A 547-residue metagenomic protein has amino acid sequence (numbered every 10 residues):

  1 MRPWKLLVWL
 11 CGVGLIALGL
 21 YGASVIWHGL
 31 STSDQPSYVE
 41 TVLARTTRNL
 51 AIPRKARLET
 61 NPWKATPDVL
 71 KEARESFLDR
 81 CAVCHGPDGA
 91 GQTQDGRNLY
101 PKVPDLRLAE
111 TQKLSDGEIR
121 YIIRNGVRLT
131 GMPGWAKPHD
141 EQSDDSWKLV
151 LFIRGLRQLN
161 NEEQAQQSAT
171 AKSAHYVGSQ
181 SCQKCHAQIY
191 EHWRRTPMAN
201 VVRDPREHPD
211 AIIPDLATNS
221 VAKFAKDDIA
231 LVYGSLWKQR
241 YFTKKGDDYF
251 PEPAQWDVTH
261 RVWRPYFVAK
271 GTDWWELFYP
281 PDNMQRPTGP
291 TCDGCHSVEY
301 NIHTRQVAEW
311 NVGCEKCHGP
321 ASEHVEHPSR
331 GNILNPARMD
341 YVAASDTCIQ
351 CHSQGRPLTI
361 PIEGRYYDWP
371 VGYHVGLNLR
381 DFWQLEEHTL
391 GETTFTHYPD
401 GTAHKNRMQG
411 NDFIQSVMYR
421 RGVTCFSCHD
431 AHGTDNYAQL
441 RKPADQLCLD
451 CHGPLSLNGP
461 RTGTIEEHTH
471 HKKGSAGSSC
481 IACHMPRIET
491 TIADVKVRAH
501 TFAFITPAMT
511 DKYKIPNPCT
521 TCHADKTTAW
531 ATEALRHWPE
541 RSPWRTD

Functional and structural regions predicted by a protein language model:
P3-K71, D95, L114-E118, G134-R154 (+4 more regions): Periplasmic c-type cytochrome electron-transfer domains
L43-S76, N161-G178, P336-R338: Electrostatic cytochrome c docking/interface patches
P67-A90, I119-Y121, N125, L149 (+6 more regions): Sequence/structural segment immediately N-terminal to covalent heme-attachment motifs in c-type and related
A73-A90, Q94-V103, R107, Q112-L114: Mid-length scaffold segments of soluble, non-membrane domains
L78, A82, R124-R128, L151-Q158 (+3 more regions): Sec-exported extracytoplasmic/periplasmic mature domains
N98-L156, I213, G477, M485 (+2 more regions): Extracytoplasmic electron-transfer domains, predominantly the class I c-type cytochrome c fold
E162-S173, V177-Q180, A187-L277, N301-D547: Primarily the internal scaffold of c-type cytochrome electron-transfer domains, especially repeated/multiheme c-type
A269-L277, Q285-T291, S297: A gly/proline- and charged-residue-enriched helix-loop-helix capping module
